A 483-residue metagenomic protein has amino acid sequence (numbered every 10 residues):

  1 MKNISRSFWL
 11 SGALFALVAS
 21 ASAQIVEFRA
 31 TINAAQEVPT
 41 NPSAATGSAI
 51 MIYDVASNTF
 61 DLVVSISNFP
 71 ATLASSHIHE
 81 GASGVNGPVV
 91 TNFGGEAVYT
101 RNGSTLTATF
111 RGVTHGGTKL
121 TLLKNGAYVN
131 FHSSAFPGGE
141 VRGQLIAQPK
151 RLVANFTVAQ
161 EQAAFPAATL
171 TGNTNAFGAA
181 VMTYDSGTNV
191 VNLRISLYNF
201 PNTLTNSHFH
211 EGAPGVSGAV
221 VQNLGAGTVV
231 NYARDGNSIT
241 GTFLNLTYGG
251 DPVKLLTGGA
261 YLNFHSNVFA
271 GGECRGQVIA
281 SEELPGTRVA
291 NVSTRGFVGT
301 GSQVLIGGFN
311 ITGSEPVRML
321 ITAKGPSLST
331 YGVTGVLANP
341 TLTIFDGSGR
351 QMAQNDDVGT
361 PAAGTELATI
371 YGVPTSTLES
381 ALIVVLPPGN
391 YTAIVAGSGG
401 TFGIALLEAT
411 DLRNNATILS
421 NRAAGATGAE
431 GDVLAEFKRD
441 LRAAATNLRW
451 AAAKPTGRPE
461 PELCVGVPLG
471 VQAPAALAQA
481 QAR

Functional and structural regions predicted by a protein language model:
M1-I25, R483: Sec-dependent, cleavable N-terminal signal peptides
N3-I4, G103, S238, R439 (+1 more regions): N-terminal cationic leader/targeting segments used for protein routing and processing
L17, E315, G457-R458: Processing junctions and N-termini across compartments
A23-S76, E80-S207, E211-L284: Metal-centered catalytic cores of metalloenzymes
V38, T157-A179, S281-R439, A443 (+2 more regions): A sequence-level detector for low-complexity, Ser/Thr- and acidic-rich stretches
L434-Q481: Extended amphipathic alpha-helical heptad-repeat regions
